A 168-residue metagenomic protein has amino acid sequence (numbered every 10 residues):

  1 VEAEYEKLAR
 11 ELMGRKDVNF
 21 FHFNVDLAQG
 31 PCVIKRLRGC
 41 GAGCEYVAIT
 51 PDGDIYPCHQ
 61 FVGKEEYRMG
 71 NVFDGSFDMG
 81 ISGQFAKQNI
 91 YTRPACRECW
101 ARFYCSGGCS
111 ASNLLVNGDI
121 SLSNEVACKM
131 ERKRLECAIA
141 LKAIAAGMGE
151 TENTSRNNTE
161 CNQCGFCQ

Functional and structural regions predicted by a protein language model:
V1-G30, H59-S106: C-terminal accessory region of radical SAM enzymes
R15, D52, P57, Y91-Q168: Radical SAM enzyme core and accessory elements
N19-F21, Q29-L37, T50, I55-Y56: Catalytic cores of enzyme domains
R36-R38, Q88, N117: Residues embedded in well-ordered secondary-structure elements
C40-G43: Short, small/polar residue-rich loop motifs at catalytic or cofactor-binding pockets
